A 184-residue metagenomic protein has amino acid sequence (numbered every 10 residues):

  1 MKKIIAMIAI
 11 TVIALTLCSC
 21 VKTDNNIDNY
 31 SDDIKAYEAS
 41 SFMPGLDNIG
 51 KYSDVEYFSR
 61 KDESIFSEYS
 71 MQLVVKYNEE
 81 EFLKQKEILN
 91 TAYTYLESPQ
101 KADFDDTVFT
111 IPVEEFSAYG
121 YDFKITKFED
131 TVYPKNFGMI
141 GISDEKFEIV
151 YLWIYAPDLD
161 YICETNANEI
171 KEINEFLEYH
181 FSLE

Functional and structural regions predicted by a protein language model:
M1, M7, L46, K51 (+2 more regions): Intrinsically disordered, low-complexity regions
M1-S19: Sec-dependent bacterial lipoprotein signal peptides
I5-A6, K61-E68, P134-F137, G141-K146: Short, surface-exposed loop and linker segments with low hydrophobicity and enrichment for Pro/Ser/Thr
I8-V12, Q72, I111: N-terminal functional modules and adjacent low-complexity/disordered segments of proteins
C20-I88: N-terminal export/targeting and maturation segments
E87-E184: Extracytoplasmic electrostatic interaction patches
